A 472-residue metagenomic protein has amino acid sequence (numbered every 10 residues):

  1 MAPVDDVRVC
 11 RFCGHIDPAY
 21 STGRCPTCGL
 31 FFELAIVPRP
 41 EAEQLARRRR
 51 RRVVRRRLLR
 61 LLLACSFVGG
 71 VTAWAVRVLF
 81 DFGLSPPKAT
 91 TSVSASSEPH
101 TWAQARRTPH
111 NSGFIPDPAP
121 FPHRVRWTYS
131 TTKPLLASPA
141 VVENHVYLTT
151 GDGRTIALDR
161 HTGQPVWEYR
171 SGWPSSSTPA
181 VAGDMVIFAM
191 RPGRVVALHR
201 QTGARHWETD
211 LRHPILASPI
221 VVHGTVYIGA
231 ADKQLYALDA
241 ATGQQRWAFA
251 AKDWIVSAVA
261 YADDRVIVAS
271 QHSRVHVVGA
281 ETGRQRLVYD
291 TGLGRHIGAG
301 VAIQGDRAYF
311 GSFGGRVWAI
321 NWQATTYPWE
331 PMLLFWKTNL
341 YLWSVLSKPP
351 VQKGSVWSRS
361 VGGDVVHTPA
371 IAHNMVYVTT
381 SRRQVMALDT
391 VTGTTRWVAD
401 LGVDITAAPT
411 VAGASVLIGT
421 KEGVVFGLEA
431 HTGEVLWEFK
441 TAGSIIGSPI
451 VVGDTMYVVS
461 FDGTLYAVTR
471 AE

Functional and structural regions predicted by a protein language model:
M1-R11: Short, charged low-complexity linear segments at domain edges
D5, A19-Y20: Flanking scaffold residues of small Cys/His-coordinated metal-binding clusters
R8, G23, H100: Cys/His-enriched microdomains
C10-C13, C25-C28: Short cysteine-rich clusters marking metal-coordination/redox-active sites
P18, E33: Short functional micro-motifs and their immediate structural scaffolds
T22-T27, V37-E43: Short cysteine/histidine-rich zinc-coordinating motifs and their immediately flanking basic loops
T27, F32, A46-R52, R56-R60 (+6 more regions): Extracytoplasmic/lumenal domain signature
S66-A73: Alpha-helical transmembrane segments
